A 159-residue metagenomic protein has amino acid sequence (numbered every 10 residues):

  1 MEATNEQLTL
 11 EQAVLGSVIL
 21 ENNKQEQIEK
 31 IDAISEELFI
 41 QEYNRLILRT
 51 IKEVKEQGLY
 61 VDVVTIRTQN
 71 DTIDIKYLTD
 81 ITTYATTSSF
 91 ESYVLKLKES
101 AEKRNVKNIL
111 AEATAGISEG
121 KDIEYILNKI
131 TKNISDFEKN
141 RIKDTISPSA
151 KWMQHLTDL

Functional and structural regions predicted by a protein language model:
M1-E102: Noncatalytic partner-interaction/assembly domains of nucleic-acid and motor enzyme complexes, especially the accessory
L15-G16, K143-L159: The Walker A/P-loop phosphate-binding site
T65-A150: Bacterial replisome coupling helices
